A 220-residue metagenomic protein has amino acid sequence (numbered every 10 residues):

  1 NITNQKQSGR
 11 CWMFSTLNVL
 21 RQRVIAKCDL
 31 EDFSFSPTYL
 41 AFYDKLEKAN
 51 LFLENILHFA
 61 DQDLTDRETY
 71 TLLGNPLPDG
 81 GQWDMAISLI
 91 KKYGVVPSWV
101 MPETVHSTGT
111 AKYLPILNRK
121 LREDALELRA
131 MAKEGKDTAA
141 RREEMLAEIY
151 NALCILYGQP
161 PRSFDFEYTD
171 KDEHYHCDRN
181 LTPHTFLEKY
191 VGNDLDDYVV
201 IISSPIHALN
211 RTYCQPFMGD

Functional and structural regions predicted by a protein language model:
N1-Q5, M13-D220: Structured alpha-helical subdomains that flank or immediately precede key functional sites
